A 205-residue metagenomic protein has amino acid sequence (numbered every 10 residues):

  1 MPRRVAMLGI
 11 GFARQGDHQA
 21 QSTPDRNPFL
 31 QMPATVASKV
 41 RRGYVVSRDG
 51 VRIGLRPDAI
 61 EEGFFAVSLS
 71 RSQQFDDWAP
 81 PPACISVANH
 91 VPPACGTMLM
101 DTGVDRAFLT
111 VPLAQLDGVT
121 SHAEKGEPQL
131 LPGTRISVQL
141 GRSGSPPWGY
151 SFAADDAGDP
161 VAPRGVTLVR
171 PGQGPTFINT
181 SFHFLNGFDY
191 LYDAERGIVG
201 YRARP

Functional and structural regions predicted by a protein language model:
M1-P205: Pepsin/retropepsin-fold aspartyl endopeptidases
